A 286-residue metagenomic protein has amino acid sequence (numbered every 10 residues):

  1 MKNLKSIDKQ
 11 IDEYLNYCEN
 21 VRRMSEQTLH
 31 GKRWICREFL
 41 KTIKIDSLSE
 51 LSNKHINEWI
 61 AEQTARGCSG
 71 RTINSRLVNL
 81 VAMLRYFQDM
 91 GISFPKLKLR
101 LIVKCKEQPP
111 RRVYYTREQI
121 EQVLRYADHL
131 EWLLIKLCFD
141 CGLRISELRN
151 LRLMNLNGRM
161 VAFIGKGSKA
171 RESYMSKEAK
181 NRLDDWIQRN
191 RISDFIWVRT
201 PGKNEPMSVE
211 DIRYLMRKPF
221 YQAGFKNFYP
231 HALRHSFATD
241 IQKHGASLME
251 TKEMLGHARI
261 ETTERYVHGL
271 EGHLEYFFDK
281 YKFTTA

Functional and structural regions predicted by a protein language model:
M1-A286: Conserved catalytic core of the tyrosine transesterase superfamily
